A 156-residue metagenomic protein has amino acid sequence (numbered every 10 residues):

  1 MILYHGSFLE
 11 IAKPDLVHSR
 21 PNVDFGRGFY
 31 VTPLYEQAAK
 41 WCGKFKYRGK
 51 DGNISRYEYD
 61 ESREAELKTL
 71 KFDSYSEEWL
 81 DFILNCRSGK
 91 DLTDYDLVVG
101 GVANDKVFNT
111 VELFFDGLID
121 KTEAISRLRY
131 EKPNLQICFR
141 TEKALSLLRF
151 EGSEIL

Functional and structural regions predicted by a protein language model:
M1-V23: Short aromatic-glycine-(Arg/Gly/Cys) micro-motifs in beta-strand/loop hairpins
L3-H5, Y30-V31, R56-E58: Short, conserved beta-strand segments within well-ordered enzyme catalytic domains that often line or immediately flank
L9-I11, K40-G43, Y59: Terminal, compositionally biased segments used for targeting/anchoring and flexible tails
I11-K13, A38, E66: A broad, structure-centric signal for solvent-exposed, well-ordered loop/edge residues that line or flank functional
R20-F45: Extended catalytic/binding region for NAD+/ADP-ribose chemistry, centered on the ART fold
V23-D24, K44-L156: Conserved NAD+-utilizing ADP-ribose enzyme module
